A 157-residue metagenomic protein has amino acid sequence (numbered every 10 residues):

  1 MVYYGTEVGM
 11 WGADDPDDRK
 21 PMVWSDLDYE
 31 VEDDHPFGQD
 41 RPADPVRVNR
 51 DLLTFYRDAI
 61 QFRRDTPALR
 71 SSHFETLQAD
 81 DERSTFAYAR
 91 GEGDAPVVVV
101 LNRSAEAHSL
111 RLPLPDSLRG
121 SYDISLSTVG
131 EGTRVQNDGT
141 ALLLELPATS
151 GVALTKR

Functional and structural regions predicted by a protein language model:
M1-R119: Loop/helix patches that line or flank the sugar-binding groove of alpha-linked glycan CAZymes
E30, E131-T133, G151: A short acidic, often aromatic-flanked loop/helix-cap motif at beta-alpha or helix-coil junctions that lines enzyme
A59, Y122, T149: A residue-level signal for conserved active-site and pocket-lining positions in enzyme catalytic cores
S109-P113, S121, R134, L143-E145: Ser/Thr- (and often Asn-) enriched beta-sheet segments in non-cytosolic proteins
P115-G130: Solvent-exposed beta-hairpin/edge-strand motifs
S127-V135, G139: Acidic, Ser/Thr/Pro-rich beta/coil linker or hinge segments at domain junctions
Q136-R157: C-terminal beta-strand-rich structural cap/linker in extracellular carbohydrate-active enzymes
